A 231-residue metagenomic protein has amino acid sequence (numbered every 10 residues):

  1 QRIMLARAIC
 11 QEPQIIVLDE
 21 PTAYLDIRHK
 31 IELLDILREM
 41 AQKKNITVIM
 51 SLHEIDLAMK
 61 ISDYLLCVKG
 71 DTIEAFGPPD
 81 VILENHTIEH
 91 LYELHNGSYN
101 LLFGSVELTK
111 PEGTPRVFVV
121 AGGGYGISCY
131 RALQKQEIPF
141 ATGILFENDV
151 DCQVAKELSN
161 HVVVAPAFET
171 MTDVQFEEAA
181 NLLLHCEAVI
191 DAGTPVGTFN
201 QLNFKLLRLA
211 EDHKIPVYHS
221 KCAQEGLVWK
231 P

Functional and structural regions predicted by a protein language model:
L5: Hydrophobic anchor residue at the start of the ABC signature
E12: Conserved catalytic motifs of ABC-family nucleotide-binding domains
I16-E20: Catalytic Walker B motif of ABC-type/P-loop ATPase nucleotide-binding domains
I31-K44: Helical segment within the ABC ATPase nucleotide-binding domain
L52-H53: H-loop/switch region of ABC-family ATPase nucleotide-binding domains
L66, G70-V81: Conserved switch/coupling elements of ABC/ABC-like ATPase nucleotide-binding domains
E93-V174, I190-G193, G197-Q201, Y218-K230: ABC ATPase nucleotide-binding domains
